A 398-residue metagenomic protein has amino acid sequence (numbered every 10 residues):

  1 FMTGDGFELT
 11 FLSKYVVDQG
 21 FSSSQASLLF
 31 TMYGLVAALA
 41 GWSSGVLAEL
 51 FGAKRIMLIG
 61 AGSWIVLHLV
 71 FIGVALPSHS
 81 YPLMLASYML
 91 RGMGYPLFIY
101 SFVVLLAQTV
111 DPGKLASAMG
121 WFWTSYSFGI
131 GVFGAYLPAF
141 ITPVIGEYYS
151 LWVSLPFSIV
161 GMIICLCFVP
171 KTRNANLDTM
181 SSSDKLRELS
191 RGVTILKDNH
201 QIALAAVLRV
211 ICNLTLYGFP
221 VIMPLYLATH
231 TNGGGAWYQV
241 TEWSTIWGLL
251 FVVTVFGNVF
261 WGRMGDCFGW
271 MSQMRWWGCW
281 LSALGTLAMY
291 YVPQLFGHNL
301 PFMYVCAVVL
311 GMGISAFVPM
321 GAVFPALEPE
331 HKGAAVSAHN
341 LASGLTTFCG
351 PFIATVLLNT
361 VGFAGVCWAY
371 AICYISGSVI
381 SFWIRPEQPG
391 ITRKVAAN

Functional and structural regions predicted by a protein language model:
F1-G34, L204, N213-H230: Helix-loop boundary and gating motifs at the non-cytosolic
G34-W42, G131-V132, F251-V259, T347-F348: Residue-level signature of mid-helix packing/kink "hotspots" within the transmembrane helices of 12-pass Major
G41-G52, N258-W270: Helix-to-loop junctions at the C-terminal end of transmembrane segments in multipass secondary transporters
L50-A61, C267-W280: Cytoplasmic membrane-interface "Motif A"-like loop-to-helix N-cap segments of 12-TM Major Facilitator Superfamily
G62-S78, W280-F296: C-terminal ends and interior cores of transmembrane alpha-helices in multi-pass membrane transporters/permeases
S87-S125: Cytoplasmic helix-loop-helix junction between adjacent transmembrane helices in 12-TM secondary transporters
M119-A135, A342-G350: Glycine-rich segments within core transmembrane alpha-helices of 12-TM secondary carriers
K171-A205, N398: Juxtamembrane intracellular "pre-TM" segments in multi-pass secondary transporters
